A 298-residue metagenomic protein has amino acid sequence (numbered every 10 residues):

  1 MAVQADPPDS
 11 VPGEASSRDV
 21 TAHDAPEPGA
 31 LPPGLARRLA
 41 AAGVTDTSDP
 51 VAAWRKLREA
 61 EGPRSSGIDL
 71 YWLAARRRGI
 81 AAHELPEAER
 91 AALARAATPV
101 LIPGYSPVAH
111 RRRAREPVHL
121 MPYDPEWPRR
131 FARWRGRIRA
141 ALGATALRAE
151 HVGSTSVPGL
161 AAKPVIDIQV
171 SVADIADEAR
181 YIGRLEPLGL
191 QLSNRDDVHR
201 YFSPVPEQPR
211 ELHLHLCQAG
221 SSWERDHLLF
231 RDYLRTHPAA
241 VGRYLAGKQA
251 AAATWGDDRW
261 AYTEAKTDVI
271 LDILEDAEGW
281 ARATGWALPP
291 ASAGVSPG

Functional and structural regions predicted by a protein language model:
Q4-R37, T45-S48, I68-Y71: Intrinsically disordered, low-complexity terminal tails and inter-domain linkers enriched for S/T/G/P/D/E
P32-R38, W54, R58, G62 (+2 more regions): Helical scaffold of the NTase/Pol beta-like nucleotidyltransferase catalytic core
V44, P187-Q191, W286: Short aromatic/hydrophobic-glycine micro-motifs
H119-W127, V170-S171, L229-L234: Short histidine-centered catalytic/ligand-binding loop motif
R135-A179: Active-site nucleotide-donor binding segment shared across nucleotidyl transfer reactions
R180-L188: Short amphipathic alpha-helices in soluble, non-transmembrane regions that often serve as interface/regulatory elements
G189-S222: Conserved catalytic core of two-metal-ion nucleotidyltransferases
S222-G298: Catalytic cores of NTP-dependent nucleotidyl/adenyl transfer enzymes across multiple folds
